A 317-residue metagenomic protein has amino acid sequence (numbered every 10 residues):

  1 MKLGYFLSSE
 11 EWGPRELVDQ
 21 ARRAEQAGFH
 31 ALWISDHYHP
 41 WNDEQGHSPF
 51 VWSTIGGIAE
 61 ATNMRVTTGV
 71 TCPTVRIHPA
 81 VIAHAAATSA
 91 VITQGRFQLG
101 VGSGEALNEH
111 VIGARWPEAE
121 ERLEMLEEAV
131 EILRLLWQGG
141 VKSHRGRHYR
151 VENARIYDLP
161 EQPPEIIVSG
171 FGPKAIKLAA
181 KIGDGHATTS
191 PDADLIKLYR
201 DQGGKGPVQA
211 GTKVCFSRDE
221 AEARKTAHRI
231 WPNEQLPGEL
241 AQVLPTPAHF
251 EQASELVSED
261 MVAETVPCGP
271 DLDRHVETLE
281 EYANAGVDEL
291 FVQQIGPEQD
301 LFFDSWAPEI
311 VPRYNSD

Functional and structural regions predicted by a protein language model:
M1-D317: Active-site-adjacent structural elements that line small-molecule/cofactor binding pockets in enzymes
